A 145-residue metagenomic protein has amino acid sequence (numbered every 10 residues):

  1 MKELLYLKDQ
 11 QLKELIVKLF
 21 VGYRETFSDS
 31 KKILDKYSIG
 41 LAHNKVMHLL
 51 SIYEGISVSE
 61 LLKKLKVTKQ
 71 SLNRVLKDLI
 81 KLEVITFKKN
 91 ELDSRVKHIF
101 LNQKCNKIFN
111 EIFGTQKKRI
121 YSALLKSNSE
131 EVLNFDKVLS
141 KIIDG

Functional and structural regions predicted by a protein language model:
M1-K8, K118, S129-G145: C-terminal regulatory/oligomerization modules of transcriptional regulators
M1-Y37, V84: N-terminal leader segment of winged-helix/HTH proteins
F27, K77-D136: Charged, amphipathic alpha-helical coiled-coil/dimerization segments
S28-T68: N-terminal helix-turn-helix DNA-binding core of bacterial DNA-binding proteins
L50-Y53, G114, I142: Short helix-capping/turn signature of helix-turn-helix
